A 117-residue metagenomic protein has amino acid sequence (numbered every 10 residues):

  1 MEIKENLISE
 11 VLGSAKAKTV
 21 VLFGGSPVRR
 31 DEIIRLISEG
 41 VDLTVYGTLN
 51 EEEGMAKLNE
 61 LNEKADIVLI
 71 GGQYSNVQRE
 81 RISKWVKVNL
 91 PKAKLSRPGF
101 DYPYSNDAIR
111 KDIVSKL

Functional and structural regions predicted by a protein language model:
M1-T19, A108-L117: Non-catalytic signal-transmission and effector/linker regions of two-component phosphorelay proteins
K18-P27: Conserved acidic segment of CheY-like receiver
V28-E32, V77-Q78: Short, charged/polar "capping" segments at the starts of alpha-helices and the immediately preceding loops
L43-N50: Short hydrophobic/Thr-rich beta-strand motif most characteristic of the beta2 strand and flanking loop of CheY-like
E53-K57: Short alpha-helical segment
L61-I67: Short acidic/histidine-rich motifs immediately flanking catalytic phosphotransfer sites in two-component signaling
I70-W85: Conserved phosphotransfer microenvironments
V88-L117: Ser/Thr/Gly-rich flexible loops in soluble cytosolic domains mediating phosphotransfer, phosphorylation
